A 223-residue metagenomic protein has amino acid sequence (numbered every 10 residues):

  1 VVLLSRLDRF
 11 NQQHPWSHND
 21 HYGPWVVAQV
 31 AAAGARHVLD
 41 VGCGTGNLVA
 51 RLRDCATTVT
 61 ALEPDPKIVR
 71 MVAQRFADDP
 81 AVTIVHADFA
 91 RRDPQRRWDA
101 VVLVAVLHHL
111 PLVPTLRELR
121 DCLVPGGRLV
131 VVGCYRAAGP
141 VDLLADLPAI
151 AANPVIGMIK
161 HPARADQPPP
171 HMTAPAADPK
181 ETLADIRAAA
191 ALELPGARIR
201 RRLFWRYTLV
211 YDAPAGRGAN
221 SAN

Functional and structural regions predicted by a protein language model:
S17-R36: Conserved alpha-helix/loop element of class I SAM-dependent methyltransferases that forms part of the SAM/SAH-binding
R36-G42: Conserved class I S-adenosyl-L-methionine
T45-N47, R51-V82, H86-R91: Class I SAM-dependent methyltransferase SAM/SAH-binding core
V102: A conserved beta-strand element that flanks and buttresses the S-adenosyl-L-methionine
L110-L119: A short, conserved alpha-helix within the catalytic core of class I
L123-R128: Short glycine-dipeptide loop
V130-G157: Conserved class I S-adenosyl-L-methionine
A176-P195: Short alpha-helix
